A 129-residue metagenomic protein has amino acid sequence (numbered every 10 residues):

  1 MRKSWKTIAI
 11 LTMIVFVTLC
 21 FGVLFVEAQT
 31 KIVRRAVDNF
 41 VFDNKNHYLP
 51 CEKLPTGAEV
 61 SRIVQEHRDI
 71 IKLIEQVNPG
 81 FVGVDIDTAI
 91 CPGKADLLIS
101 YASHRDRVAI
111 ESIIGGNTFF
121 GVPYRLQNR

Functional and structural regions predicted by a protein language model:
M1-K6: Short, Lys/Arg-rich N-terminal segment immediately upstream of the first membrane anchor
I8-E27: Hydrophobic membrane-insertion alpha-helices, especially the h-region of bacterial N-terminal signal peptides
F21-Q65: N-terminal presequence-like segments and adjacent domain-start helices
D43-C51, P79-D106: Short glycine/threonine-rich beta-strand-turn micro-motifs
P55-V60, V122-R129: Short proline/glycine- and acidic-rich turn/helix-capping motifs at secondary-structure junctions
E59-G83: Short amphipathic alpha-helix segments
S100-H104, G115, R129: Solvent-exposed coil/turn segments that connect beta secondary-structure elements in extracytoplasmic/periplasmic
R107-N117: Short amphipathic alpha-helices in soluble, non-transmembrane regions that often serve as interface/regulatory elements
